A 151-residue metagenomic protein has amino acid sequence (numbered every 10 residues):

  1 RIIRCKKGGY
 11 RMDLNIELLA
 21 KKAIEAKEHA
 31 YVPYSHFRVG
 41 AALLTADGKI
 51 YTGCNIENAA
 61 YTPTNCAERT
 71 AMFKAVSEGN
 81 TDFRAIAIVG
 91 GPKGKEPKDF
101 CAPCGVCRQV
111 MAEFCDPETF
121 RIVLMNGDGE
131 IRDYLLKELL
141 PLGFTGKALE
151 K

Functional and structural regions predicted by a protein language model:
R1-R11: Short, Lys/Arg-enriched N-terminal segments with co-localized hydrophobic residues within the first ~10-30 amino acids
D13-H29, N80-K151: C-terminal binding/interaction regions
K22-E25, A67-A75: Short, well-ordered amphipathic alpha-helical segments that serve as non-catalytic structural scaffolds within diverse
V32-S35: Short loop/turn motifs at secondary-structure junctions and domain boundaries
R38-L44: Short beta-strand scaffold segments in enzyme catalytic cores
L44, K74-N80: Alpha-helix C-terminal capping segments
N55-R69: Compact, glycine-rich, soluble single-domain proteins
